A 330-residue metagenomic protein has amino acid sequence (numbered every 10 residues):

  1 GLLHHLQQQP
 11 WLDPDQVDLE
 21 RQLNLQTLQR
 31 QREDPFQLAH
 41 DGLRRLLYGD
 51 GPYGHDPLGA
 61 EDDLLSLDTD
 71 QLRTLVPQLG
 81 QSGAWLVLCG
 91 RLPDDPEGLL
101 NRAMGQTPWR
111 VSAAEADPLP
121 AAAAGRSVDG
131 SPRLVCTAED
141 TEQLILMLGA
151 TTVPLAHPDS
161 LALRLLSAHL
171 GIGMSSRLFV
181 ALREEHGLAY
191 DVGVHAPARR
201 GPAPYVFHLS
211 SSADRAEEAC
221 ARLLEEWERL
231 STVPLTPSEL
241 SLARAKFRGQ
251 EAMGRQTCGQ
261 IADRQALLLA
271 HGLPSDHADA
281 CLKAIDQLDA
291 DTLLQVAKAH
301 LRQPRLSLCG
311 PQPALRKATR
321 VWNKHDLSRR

Functional and structural regions predicted by a protein language model:
G1-A116, V153-P154, E185-R330: Charge-rich, well-structured scaffold segments of protease-associated domains
W85, V111-S176, S328-R330: His/Glu-based metal-binding/catalytic segments typifying zinc-dependent metallopeptidases
